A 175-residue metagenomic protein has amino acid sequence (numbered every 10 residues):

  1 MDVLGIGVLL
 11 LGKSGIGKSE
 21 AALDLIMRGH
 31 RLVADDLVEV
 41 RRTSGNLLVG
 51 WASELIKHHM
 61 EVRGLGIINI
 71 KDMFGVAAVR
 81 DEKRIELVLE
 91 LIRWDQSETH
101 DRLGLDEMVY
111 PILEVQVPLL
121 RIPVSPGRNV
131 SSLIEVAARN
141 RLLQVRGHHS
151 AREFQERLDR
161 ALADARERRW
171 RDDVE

Functional and structural regions predicted by a protein language model:
M1: Pre-Walker A adenine-sensing motif
L4-V33: Glycine-rich phosphate-binding P-loop
G7, S14, S44, E54 (+3 more regions): A broadly conserved detector of short glycine/acidic/proline-rich loop/turn motifs that flank catalytic sites and bind
L10, G50-W51, L119: Short capping micro-motif at the N-terminus of alpha-helices
K18, H58-H59, P126-R128: A short local loop/turn or secondary-structure capping micro-motif enriched for an aromatic residue
R31-E90: Conserved nucleotide-sensing/catalytic segment adjacent to the nucleotide-binding pocket in NTP-handling enzymes
E86-E175: Conserved NTP phosphate-binding and transfer environment spanning the P-loop NTPase/kinase superfamily
